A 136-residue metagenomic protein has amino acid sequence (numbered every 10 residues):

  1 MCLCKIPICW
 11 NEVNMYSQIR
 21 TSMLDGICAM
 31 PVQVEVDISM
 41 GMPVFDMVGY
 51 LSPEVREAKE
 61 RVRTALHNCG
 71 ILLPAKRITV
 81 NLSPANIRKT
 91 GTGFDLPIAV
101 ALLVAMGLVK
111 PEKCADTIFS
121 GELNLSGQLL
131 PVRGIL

Functional and structural regions predicted by a protein language model:
C2-L136: Peripheral, non-AAA+ core regions of ATP-driven protein-machinery
